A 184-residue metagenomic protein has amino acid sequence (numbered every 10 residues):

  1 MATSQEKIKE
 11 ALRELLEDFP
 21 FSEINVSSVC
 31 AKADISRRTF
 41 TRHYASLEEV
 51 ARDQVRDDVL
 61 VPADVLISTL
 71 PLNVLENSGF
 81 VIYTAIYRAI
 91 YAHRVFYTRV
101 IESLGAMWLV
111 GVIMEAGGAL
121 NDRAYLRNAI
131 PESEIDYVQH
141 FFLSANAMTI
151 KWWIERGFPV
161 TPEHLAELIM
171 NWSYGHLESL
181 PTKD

Functional and structural regions predicted by a protein language model:
Q5-R13, E17, S22-E23, D34 (+2 more regions): An amphipathic alpha-helix adjacent to DNA-recognition modules
V26-S27: Residues within the helices of the helix-turn-helix
C30: The alpha-helix within a helix-turn-helix
D58-L66, H93, A116-A124, H176 (+1 more regions): A short secondary-structure junction motif
L66-F96: Hydrophobic alpha-helical connector segments
A85-M114: Amphipathic alpha-helical segments used for helix-helix packing
S103-A129, S133-A147, E178: Amphipathic alpha-helical packing segments from all-alpha helical-bundle domains
S133-E155, V160-H176: Hydrophobic alpha-helical segments that form the core of small-molecule binding pockets and/or dimer interfaces
